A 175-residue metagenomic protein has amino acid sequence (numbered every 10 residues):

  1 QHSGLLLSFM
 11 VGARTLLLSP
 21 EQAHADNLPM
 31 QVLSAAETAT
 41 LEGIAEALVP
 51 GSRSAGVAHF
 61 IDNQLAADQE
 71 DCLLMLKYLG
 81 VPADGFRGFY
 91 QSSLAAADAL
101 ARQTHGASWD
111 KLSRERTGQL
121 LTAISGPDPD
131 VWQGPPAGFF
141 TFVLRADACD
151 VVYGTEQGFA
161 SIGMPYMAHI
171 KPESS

Functional and structural regions predicted by a protein language model:
Q1-L7: N-terminal secretory signal peptides and thylakoid transit peptides that target proteins across membranes
M10-A47: C-terminal segment of N-terminal export signals and the immediately downstream linker at the start of the mature
A36-G43, R53-S175: Mature-region segments of soluble proteins
V49-G51: Extracytoplasmic/periplasmic solute-binding protein
